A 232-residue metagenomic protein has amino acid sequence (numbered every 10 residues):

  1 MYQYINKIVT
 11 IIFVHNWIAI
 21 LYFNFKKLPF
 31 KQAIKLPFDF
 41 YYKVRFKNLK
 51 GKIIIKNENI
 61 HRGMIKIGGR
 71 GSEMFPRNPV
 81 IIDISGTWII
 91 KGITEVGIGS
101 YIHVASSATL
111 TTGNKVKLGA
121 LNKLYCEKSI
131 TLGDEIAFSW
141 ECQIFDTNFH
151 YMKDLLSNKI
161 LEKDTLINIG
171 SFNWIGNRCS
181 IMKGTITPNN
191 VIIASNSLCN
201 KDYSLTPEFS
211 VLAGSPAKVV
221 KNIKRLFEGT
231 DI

Functional and structural regions predicted by a protein language model:
M1-F145, L166-F172, C179-I181, N189 (+3 more regions): Domain-scale signature associated with acetyltransferase and cell-envelope carbohydrate enzymes
H150-Y151: Short helix-loop boundary/capping segments
D154-N158, K224: Short acidic, glycine/proline-rich loop/turn micro-motifs
N158-I167: A short acidic, glycine-rich active-site loop that binds or catalyzes chemistry on phosphate/adenosine moieties
G176-N177, S195: Conserved beta-strand->loop/alpha-helix structural units within folded catalytic cores of enzymes with alpha/beta
T185: Short beta-to-alpha loop/turn elements within the nucleotide-binding domains of ABC transporters
A194, A213: Alpha/beta-hydrolase-fold catalytic nucleophile elbow
